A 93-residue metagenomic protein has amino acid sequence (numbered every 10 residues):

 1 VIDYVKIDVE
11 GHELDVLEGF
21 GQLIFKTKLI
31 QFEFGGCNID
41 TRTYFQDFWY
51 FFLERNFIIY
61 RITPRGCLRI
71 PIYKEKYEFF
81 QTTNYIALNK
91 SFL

Functional and structural regions predicted by a protein language model:
V1-L93: Conserved acidic-Pro-Pro-aromatic motif
